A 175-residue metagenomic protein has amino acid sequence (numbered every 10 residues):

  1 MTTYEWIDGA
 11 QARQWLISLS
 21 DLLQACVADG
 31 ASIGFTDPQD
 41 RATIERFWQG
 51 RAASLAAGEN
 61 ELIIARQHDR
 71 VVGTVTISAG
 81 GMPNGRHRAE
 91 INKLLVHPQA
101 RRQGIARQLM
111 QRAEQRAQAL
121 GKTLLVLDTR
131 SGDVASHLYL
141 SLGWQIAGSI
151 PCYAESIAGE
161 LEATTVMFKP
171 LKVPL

Functional and structural regions predicted by a protein language model:
T3-E5, A12, A89, T123-S136 (+2 more regions): C-terminal "cap" of GNAT-fold acetyltransferases
E5-K93, H97, M110-R112, R116 (+1 more regions): Acetyl-CoA-dependent GNAT
I44, A113, Q118, A135 (+1 more regions): Short secondary-structure boundary/hinge segments and terminal tails
D69, G73, G104-A106, G143: Conserved phosphate-binding and hydrolysis motifs of nucleotide-dependent enzymes
H97-Q99, Q103: Active-site acidic-Proline motif in GNAT/NAT acetyltransferases
R101, Q118, L140: Short polybasic/polar patches that bind polyanions
M110, A117-D128: Conserved GNAT acetyl-CoA-binding A-motif
